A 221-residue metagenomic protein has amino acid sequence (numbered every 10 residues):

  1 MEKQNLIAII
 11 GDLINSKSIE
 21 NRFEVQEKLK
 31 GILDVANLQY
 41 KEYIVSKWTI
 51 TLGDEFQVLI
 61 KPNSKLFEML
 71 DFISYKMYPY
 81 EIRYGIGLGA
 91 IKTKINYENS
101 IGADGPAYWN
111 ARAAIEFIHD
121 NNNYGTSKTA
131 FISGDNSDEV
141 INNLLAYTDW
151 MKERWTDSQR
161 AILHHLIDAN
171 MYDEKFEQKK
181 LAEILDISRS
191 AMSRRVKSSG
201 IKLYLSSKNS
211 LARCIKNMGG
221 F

Functional and structural regions predicted by a protein language model:
M1-F221: Regulatory and interdomain segments flanking nucleotide-handling catalytic cores in signaling/defense enzymes
